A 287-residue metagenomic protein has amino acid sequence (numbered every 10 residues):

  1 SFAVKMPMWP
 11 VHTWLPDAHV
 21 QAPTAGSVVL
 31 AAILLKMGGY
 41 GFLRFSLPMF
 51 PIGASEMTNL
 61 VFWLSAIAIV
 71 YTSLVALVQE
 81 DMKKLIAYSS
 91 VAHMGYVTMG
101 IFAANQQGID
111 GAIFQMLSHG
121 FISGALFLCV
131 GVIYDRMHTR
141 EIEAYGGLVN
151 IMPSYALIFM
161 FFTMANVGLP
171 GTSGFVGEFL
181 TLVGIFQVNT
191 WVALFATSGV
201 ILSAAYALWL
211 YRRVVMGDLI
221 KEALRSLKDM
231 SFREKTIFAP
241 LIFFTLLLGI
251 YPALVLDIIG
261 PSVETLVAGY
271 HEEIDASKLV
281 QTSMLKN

Functional and structural regions predicted by a protein language model:
S1-L210: Hydrophobic transmembrane alpha-helices and their helix-loop junctions in integral membrane proteins
M152-S154, A207-N287: Cytoplasmic/organellar membrane-interface segments at the starts of transmembrane helices in multi-pass inner-membrane
